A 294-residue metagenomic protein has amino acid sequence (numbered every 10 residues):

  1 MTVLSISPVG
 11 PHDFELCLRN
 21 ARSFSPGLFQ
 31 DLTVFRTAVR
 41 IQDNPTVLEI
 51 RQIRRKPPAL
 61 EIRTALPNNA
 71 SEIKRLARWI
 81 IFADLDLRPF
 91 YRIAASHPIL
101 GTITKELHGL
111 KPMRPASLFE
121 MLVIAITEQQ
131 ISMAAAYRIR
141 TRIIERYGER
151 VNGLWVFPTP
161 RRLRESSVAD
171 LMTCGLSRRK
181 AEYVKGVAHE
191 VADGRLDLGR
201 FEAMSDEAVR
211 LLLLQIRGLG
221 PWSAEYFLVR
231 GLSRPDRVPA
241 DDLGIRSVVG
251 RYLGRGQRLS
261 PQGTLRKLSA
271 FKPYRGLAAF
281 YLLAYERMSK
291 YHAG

Functional and structural regions predicted by a protein language model:
M1-G294: HhH-family (HhH-GPD) DNA N-glycosylase catalytic core used in base-excision repair
